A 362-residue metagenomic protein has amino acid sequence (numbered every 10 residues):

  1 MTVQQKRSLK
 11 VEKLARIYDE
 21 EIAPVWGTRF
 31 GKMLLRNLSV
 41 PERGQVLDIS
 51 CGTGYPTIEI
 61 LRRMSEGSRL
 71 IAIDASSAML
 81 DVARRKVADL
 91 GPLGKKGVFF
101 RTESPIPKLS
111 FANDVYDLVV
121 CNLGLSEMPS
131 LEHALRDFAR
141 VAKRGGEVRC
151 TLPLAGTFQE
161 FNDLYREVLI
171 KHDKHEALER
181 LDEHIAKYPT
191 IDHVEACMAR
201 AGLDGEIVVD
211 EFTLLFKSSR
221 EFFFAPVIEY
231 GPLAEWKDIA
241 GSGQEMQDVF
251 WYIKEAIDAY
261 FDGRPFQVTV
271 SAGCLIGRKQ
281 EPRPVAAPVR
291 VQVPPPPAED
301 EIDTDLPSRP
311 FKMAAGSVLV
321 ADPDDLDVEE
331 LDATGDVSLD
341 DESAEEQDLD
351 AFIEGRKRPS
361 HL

Functional and structural regions predicted by a protein language model:
T2-G44, Y55-R63, M79-V82, K86-G91: Conserved class I S-adenosyl-L-methionine
K13, E206-R264: C-terminal helical/coil "lid" or tail adjacent to the Rossmann-like core of SAM-dependent
Q45-L109: Class I SAM-dependent methyltransferase SAM/SAH-binding core
E66-G67, A142-E147: Short glycine-dipeptide loop
P107-V119: A short acidic, Gly/Pro-enriched loop at the edge of an enzyme's catalytic core that lines a small-molecule cofactor
D117-L131, L152: A short SAM/SAH-binding and catalytic strip from SAM-dependent methyltransferases
E132, G145-S218: Conserved catalytic/acceptor-binding region of the Class I
A272-R290: Core SAM-dependent methyltransferase catalytic element
